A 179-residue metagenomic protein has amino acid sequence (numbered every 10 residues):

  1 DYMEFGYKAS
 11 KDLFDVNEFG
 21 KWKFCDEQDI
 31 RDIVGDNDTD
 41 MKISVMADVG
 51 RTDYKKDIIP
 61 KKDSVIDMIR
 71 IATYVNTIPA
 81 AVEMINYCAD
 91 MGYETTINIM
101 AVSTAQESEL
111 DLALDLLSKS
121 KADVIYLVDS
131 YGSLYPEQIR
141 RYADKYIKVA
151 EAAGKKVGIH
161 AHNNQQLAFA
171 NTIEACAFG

Functional and structural regions predicted by a protein language model:
D1, I69, I125, G179: Conserved, mostly hydrophobic/aromatic
Y2, Y7-A113: Active-site beta->alpha loop and helix N-cap motifs at the rims of alpha/beta catalytic domains
T39, M91-G92, S120, A153 (+1 more regions): Helix C-cap/helix->beta junction micro-motif
Y74-I78, S103, G132, Q165 (+1 more regions): Gly/Ser/Thr-rich loops at beta-strand to alpha-helix junctions that form or flank small-molecule/cofactor-binding
T95-A113, S118-Q138, Y142-Y146: Glycine/proline-rich, positively charged, aromatic-decorated active-site loop/lid region on the catalytic face
V124, V128-F178: Catalytic alpha/beta core domains of metabolic enzymes, predominantly
